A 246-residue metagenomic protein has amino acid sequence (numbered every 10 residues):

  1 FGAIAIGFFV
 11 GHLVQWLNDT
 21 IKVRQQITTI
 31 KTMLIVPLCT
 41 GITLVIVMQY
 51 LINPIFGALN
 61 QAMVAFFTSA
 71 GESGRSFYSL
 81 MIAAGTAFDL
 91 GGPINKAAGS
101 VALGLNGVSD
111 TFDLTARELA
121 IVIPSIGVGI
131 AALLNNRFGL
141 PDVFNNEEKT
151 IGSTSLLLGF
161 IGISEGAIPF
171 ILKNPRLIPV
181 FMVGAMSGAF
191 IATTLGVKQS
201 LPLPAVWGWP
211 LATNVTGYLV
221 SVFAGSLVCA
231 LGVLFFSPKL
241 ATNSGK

Functional and structural regions predicted by a protein language model:
F1-Q25, I30-T242: Pore-lining transmembrane helices
G245-K246: Non-transmembrane accessory domains of multi-pass membrane transporters/channels
